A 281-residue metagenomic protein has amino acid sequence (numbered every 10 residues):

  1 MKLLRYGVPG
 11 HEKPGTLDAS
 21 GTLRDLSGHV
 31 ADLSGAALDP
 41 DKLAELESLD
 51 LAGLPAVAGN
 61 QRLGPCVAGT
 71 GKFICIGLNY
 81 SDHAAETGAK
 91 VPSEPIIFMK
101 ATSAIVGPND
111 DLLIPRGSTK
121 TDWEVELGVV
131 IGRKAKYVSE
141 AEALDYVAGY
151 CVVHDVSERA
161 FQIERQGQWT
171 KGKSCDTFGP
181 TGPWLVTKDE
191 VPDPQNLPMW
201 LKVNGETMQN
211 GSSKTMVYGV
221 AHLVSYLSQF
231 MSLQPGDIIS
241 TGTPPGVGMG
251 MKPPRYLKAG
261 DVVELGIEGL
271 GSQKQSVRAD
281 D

Functional and structural regions predicted by a protein language model:
M1-P95, E264, D281: N-terminal non-catalytic cap/leader segment that marks the start of a structured domain
R5, P9-G10, L54-A58, R62-C66 (+3 more regions): Catalytic-pocket segment enriched in acidic/His residues
V8, V91-P108, T121-W123, K258-G269: Structural signature of FAD isoalloxazine-binding scaffolds in flavoprotein oxidoreductases
I96-P115, A135-K136, T177-V186, P244-G248: Short catalytic-site patches enriched in acidic/histidine residues that coordinate or position cofactors/metals
K100-T102, N109, R116, W123-L127 (+4 more regions): Short, structured patches in soluble enzyme cores that scaffold and shape functional sites
A135-V138, E190-P192: Short helix-loop capping/hinge motifs at secondary-structure junctions, enriched in acidic/polar residues
K136-Y150: N-terminal accessory regions of nucleic-acid-interacting proteins
